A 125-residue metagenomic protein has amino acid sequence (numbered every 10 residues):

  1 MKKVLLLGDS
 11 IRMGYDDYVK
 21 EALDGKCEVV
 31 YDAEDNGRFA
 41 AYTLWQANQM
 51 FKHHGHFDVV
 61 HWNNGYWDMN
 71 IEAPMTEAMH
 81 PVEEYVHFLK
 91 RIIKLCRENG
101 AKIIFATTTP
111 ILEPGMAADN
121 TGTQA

Functional and structural regions predicted by a protein language model:
K2, E21-K26, L44-A125: Alpha-helical cap/lid subdomain in secreted, periplasmic, or secretory-pathway luminal O-acyl-processing enzymes
K2-D17, D35: Catalytic nucleophile-elbow at a beta strand-turn-alpha helix junction centered on a G-D-S/GDSL motif, marking
L7, D32, A106: The conserved SAM/SAH-binding core of class I Rossmann-like methyltransferase domains, concentrating on the hydrophobic
D9, N36-A40, P81-V82: Short, flexible loop segments at the rims of nucleotide/cofactor-binding pockets, characterized by
G25-L44: A short beta-strand-loop structural module common to alpha/beta enzyme folds
